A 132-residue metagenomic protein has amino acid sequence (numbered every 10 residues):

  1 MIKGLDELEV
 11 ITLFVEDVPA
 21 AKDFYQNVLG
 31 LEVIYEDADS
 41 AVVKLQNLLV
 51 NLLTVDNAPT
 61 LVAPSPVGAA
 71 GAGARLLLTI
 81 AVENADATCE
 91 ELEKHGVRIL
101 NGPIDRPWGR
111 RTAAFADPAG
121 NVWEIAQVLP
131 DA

Functional and structural regions predicted by a protein language model:
M1-E9, E32-I80, D86-A116, Q127-A132: Vicinal oxygen chelate
T12: Polyanion-binding surface elements
V15-D17: Conserved beta-strand-loop-alpha-helix junction that forms the acyl-donor binding cleft
A20, N84: Charged catalytic carboxylate motif
A21, Y25-Q26, L92, G120: Conserved active-site tyrosine of GNAT-family acetyltransferases
V122-I125: Short glycine-/small-residue motifs
